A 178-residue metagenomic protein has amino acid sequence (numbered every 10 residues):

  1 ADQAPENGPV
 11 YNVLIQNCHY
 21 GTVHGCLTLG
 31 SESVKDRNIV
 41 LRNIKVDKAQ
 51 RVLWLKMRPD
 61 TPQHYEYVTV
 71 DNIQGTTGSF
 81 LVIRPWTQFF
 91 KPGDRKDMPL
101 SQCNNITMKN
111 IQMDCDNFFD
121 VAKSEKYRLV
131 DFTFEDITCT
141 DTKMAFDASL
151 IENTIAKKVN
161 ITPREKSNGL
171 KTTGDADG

Functional and structural regions predicted by a protein language model:
A1-G178: Extracellular/periplasmic carbohydrate-active domains that bind, remodel, or depolymerize complex polysaccharides
